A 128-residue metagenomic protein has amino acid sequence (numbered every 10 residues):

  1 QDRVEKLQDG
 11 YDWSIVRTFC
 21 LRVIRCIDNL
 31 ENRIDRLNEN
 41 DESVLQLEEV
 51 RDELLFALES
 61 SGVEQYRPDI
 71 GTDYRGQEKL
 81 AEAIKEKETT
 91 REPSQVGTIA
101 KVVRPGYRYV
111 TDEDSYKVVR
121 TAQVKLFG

Functional and structural regions predicted by a protein language model:
Q1-W13, T18-N40, L45-G128: Extended, amphipathic alpha-helical stalk segments that mediate dimerization and serve as stator/scaffold rods within
